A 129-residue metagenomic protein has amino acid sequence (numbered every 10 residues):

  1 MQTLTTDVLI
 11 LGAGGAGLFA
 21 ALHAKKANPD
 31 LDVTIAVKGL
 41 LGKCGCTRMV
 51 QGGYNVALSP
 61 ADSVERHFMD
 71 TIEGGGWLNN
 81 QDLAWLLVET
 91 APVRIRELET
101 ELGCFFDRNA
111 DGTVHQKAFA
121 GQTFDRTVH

Functional and structural regions predicted by a protein language model:
M1, H23-A24, I72-G76: A short alpha-helix capping/helix-coil boundary motif
Q2-T6: Core beta-strand elements of the Rossmann-like FAD/NAD(P) dinucleotide-binding domain in flavoenzyme oxidoreductases
V8-I35: N-terminal Rossmann-like FAD-binding beta1-loop-alpha1 element of flavoenzymes
L31-D32, V37-H129: Conserved N-terminal/central alpha/beta ligand/cofactor-binding core
